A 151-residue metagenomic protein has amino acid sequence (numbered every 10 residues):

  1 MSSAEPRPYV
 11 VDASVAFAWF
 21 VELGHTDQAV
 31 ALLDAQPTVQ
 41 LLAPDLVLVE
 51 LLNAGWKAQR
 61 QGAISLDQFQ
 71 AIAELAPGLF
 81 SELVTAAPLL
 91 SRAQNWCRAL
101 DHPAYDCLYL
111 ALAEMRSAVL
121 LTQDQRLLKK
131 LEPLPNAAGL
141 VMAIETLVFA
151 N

Functional and structural regions predicted by a protein language model:
M1-L46, A58-Q70: Short, well-structured N-terminal submotif of metal-dependent ribonuclease cores
M1-P8, L110, E114-N151: Acidic, PIN/NYN-like endoribonuclease modules and their adjacent C-terminal/linker elements
S3-A4, S81-R126: Active-site neighborhoods of divalent-metal-dependent phosphate/nucleic-acid chemistry enzymes
A18-F20, A54, K130: Residues that scaffold the ATP/ADP-binding catalytic core of kinase and kinase-like folds
Q28, E50, R92, K129-K130: Phosphate- and divalent-cation-binding pockets in alpha/beta enzyme and binding domains that engage nucleotide-derived
L46, L52-V84, R92: Active-site-proximal, substrate-binding regions of enzyme catalytic domains and RNA-binding/basic surfaces
A63-I64, H102, N136: Helix N-cap/coil-helix junction residues
